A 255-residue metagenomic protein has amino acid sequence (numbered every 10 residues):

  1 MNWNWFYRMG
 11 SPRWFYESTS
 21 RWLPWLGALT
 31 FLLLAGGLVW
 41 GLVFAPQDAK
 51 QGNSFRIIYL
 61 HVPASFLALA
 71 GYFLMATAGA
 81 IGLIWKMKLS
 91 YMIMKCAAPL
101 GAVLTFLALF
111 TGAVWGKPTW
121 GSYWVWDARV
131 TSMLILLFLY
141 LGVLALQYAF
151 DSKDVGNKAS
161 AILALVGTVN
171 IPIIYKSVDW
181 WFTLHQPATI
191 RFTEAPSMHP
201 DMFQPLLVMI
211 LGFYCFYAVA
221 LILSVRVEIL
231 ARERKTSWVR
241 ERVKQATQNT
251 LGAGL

Functional and structural regions predicted by a protein language model:
M1-T19, E194, V225-L255: Extramembrane terminal tails and long inter-domain/linker segments of multi-pass membrane proteins
N2-W3, L100-Q147: Membrane-interface helix-loop-helix modules in multi-pass inner-membrane proteins
S18-W25, F55-A70, W126-R129, P200-L211: Membrane-entry segments of alpha-helical transmembrane domains in multi-pass membrane proteins
F31-A49: Alpha-helical transmembrane segments of multi-pass membrane proteins
G52-Y59, T119-S132, G156-S160: Non-cytosolic membrane-interface motifs at loop->transmembrane helix junctions
V62, W180-C215, W238-N249: Membrane-interface transmembrane-helix boundary segments in multi-pass integral membrane proteins
P63-A78, I135-Q147, Q204-I222: Hydrophobic cores of alpha-helical transmembrane segments in multi-pass inner/ER membrane proteins, independent
S160-K176: Hydrophobic alpha-helical membrane-insertion segments
